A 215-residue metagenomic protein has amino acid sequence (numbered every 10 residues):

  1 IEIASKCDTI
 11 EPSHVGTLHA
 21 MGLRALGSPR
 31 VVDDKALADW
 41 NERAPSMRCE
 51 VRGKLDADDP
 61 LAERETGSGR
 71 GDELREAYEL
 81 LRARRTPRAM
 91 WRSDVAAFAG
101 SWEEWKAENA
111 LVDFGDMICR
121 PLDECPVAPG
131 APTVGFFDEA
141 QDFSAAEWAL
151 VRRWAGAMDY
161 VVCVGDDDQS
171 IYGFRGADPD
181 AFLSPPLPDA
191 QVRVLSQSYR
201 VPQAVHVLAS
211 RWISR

Functional and structural regions predicted by a protein language model:
I1, A110, L122, A140-Q141 (+1 more regions): Short beta->alpha junction loops/turns
I1-V31: P-loop NTPase Walker
I3-I10, M117, P121, C125 (+2 more regions): Alpha-helix C-terminal capping segments
S5, L23, C119, D166 (+1 more regions): Phosphate-coordinating loops and pocket residues in cytosolic domains that bind phosphorylated ligands
G16-H19, V134, Q141-R215: Conserved helicase motor core of SF1/SF2 NTP-dependent helicases
G22-A62: A basic- and aromatic-enriched beta-loop-alpha substructure that forms the phosphate/nucleotide- and DNA/RNA-contacting
S28, L81-R84, L208-R215: Phosphate/oxyanion-binding loops and surfaces in catalytic or ligand/nucleic-acid-binding neighborhoods
G53-F136, A145-L150, C163, G173: Accessory N-terminal region flanking or inserted into the helicase ATPase core in nucleic-acid motor proteins
